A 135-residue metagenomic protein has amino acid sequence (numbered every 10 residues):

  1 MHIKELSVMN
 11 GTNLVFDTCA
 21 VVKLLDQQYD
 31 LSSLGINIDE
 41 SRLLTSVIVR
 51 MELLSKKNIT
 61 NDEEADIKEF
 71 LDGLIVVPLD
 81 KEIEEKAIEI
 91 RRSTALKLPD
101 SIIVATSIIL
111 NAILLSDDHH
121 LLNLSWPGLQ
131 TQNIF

Functional and structural regions predicted by a protein language model:
M1-N13, G73, I108-F135: Acidic, PIN/NYN-like endoribonuclease modules and their adjacent C-terminal/linker elements
M1-T45, S55-K68: Short, well-structured N-terminal submotif of metal-dependent ribonuclease cores
F16, T45, P78, L98 (+1 more regions): Short beta-strand scaffold positions
C19, E82, S101-I102: Active-site phosphate/pyrophosphate-handling residues
V21-V22, R50-L53, E84, L121-L122: A generic structural signal for short hydrophobic patches within well-formed alpha-helices
L53, L98-I113: Acidic, metal-associated active-site segment
G73-S93: Acidic catalytic patch
